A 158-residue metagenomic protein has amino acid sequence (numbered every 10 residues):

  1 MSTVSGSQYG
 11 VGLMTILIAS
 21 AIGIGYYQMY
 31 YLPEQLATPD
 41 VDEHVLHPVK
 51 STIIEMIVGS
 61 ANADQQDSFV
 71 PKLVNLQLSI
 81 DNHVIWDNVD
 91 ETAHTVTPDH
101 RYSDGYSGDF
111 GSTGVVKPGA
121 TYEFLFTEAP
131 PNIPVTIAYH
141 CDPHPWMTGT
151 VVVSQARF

Functional and structural regions predicted by a protein language model:
M1-S5: N-terminal Lys/Arg-rich, disordered targeting/topogenic segments
G6-L36, V45-E55, G114-F158: Extracellular/periplasmic metallocenter environments
P39: Metal-dependent phosphoester/phosphodiester hydrolase catalytic core
L46-H83: N-terminal edge beta-strand
I57-G59, S79, D99, T127 (+1 more regions): A structural detector for beta-sheet-dominated domains
S68-F69, Q77-L78, S107, K117-G119 (+1 more regions): Short solvent-exposed loop/turn micro-motifs enriched in small/polar/acidic residues
K72-T97, T121-P131: Beta-strand cores of secreted/periplasmic/IMS beta-sandwich domains, seen most often in copper-related folds
V89-A120, T148: Histidine- and aromatic-enriched segments that form or immediately flank copper-ligand environments
